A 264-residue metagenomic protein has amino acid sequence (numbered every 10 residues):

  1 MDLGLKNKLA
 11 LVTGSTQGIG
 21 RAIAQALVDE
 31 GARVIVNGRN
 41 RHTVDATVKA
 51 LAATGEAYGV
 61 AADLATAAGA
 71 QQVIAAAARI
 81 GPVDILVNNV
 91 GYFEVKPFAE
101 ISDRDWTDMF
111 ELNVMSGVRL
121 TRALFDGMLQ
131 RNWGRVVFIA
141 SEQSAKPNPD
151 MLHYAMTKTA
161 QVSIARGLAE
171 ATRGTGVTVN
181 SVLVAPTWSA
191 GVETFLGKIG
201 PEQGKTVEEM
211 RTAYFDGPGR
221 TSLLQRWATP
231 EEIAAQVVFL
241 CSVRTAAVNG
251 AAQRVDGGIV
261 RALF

Functional and structural regions predicted by a protein language model:
L9, T16-Q17: Conserved glycine-rich cofactor-binding loop
P97-F98, D105-F110, P218: Substrate-binding pocket helix/loop in short-chain dehydrogenase/reductase
T121, T157, A165: Active-site helix of classical SDR
D126, E170-A171, A246: Alpha-helical segment proximal to the catalytic Tyr-Lys
S141: Residue(s) in the substrate-gating loop at a strand-loop-helix junction that position the organic substrate next
K146, V237-V238, N249-F264: Short C-terminal tail/terminal secondary-structure segment of NAD(P)H-dependent dehydrogenase/reductase domains
R173, T178, V248-G250: Short, small/polar-rich loop/turn modules that mediate ligand/substrate recognition or access, typified
